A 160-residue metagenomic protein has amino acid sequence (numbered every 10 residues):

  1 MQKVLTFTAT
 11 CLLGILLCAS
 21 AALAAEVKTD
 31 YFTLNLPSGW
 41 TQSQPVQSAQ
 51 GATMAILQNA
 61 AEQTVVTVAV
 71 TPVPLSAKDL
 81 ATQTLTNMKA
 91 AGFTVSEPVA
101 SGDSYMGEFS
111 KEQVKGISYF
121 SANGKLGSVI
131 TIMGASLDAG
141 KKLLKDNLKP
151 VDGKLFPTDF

Functional and structural regions predicted by a protein language model:
M1-F7: Positively charged n-region of N-terminal signal peptides that target proteins for export
T8-A19: Bacterial N-terminal signal peptides
A9-C11, F32-P37, Q63, V68: Short N-terminal leader segment in a subset of presequences, especially plant chloroplast and some mitochondrial
A24-A49, V99, L148-F160: N-terminal "mature-domain start" segment
W40-T41, L85-M88, T131-F160: Surface-exposed amphipathic alpha-helical segments
P45-G127, A135-K142: Conserved polar/disulfide-associated segments of primarily extracytoplasmic proteins
